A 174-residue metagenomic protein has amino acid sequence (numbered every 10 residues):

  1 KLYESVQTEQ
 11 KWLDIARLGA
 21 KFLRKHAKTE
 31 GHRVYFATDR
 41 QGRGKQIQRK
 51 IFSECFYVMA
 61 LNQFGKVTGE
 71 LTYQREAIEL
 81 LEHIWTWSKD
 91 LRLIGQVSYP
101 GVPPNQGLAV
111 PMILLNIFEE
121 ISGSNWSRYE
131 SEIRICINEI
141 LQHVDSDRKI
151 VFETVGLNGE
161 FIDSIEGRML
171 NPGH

Functional and structural regions predicted by a protein language model:
K1-H174: Glycan-recognition and catalytic cores of secretory/periplasmic carbohydrate-active enzymes
